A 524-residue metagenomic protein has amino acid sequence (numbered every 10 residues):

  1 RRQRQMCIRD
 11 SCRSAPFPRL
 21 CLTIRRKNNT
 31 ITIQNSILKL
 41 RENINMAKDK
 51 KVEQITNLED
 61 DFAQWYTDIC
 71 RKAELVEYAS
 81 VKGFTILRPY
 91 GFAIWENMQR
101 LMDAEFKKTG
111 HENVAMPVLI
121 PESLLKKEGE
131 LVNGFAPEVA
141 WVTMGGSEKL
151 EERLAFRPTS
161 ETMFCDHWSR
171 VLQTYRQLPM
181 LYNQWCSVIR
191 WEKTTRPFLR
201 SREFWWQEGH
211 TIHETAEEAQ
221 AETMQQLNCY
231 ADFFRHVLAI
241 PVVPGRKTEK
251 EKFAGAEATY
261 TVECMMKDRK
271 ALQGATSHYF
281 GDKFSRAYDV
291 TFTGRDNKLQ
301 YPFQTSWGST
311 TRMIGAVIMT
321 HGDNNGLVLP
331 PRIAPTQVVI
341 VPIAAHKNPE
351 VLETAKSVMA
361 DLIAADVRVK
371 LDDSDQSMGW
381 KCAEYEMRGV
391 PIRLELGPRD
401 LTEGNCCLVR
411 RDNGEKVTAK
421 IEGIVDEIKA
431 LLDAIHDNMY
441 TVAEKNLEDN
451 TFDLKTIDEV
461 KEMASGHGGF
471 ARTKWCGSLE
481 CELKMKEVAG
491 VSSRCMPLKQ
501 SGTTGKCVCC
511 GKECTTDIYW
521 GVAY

Functional and structural regions predicted by a protein language model:
R1-I8: Short, small-residue-biased leader/transition segments that mark boundaries at the very start of proteins
I8-D10, C21: Nucleotide/phosphate-binding catalytic cleft detector across ATP-hydrolyzing and phosphate-transferring enzymes
R13-P16: N-terminal, intrinsically disordered charge-dense segments
R19-N45: Short, Lys/Arg-enriched N-terminal segments with co-localized hydrophobic residues within the first ~10-30 amino acids
N35-Y524: NTP/phosphate- and nucleic-acid-binding module
